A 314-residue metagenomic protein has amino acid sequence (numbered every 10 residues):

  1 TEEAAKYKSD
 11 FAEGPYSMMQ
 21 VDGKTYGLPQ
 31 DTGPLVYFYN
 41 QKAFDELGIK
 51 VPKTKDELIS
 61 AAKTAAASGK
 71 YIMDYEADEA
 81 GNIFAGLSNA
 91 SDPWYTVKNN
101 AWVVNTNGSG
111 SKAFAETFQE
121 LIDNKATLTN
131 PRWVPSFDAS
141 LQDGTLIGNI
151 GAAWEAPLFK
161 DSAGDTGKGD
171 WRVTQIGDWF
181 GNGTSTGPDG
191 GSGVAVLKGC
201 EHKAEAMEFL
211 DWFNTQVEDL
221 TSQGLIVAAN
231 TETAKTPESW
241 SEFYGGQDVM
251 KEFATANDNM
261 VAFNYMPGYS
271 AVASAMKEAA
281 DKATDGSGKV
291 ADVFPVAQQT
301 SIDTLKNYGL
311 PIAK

Functional and structural regions predicted by a protein language model:
T1-F11, K42-K53, D138-G148, G164-T166 (+2 more regions): Extracytoplasmic "Venus flytrap"/periplasmic binding protein-like
T1-L35, I59, A67, K168-T174 (+1 more regions): Hinge/lid segment of periplasmic solute-binding proteins
E13-K50, E76-N100, A115, P188-L197 (+1 more regions): Periplasmic solute-binding protein
G48-K50, Q119-R132, T145, D165-D170: A local structural motif
K55-I59, N130-D143: Short helix-initiation/N-cap motifs at beta->coil->alpha
G69-Y71, D143-A152: Alpha-to-beta junction loops
A101-N130: Glycine-centered hinge/linker elements that transmit conformational signals in sensory and ligand-binding systems
W154-G167, W179-E278, Y308, I312-A313: C-terminal lobe and pocket-closing loops of periplasmic/extracytoplasmic Venus-flytrap solute-binding proteins
